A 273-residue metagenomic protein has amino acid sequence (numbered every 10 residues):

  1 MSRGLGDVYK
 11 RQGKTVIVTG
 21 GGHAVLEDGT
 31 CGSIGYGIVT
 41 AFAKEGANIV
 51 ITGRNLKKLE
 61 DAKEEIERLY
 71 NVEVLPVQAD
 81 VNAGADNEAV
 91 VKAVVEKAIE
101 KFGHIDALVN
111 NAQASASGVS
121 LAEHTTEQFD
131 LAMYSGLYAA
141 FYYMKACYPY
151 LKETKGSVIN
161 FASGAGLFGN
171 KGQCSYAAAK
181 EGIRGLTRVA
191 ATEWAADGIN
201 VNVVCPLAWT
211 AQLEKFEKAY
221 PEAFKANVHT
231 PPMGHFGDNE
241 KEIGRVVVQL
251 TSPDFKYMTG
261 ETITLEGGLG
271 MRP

Functional and structural regions predicted by a protein language model:
M1-Y9: Single conserved hydrophobic/aromatic residue that forms the stacking wall/gate of nucleotide- or nucleobase-binding
R11-V50: Canonical Rossmann dinucleotide-binding motif of NAD(H)/NADP(H)-dependent dehydrogenases/reductases, specifically
E27, G118, F168, H229-T230 (+2 more regions): Short C-terminal tail/terminal secondary-structure segment of NAD(P)H-dependent dehydrogenase/reductase domains
V119-L121, T125-D130, F224-N227: Substrate-binding pocket helix/loop in short-chain dehydrogenase/reductase
M144, A179, T187: Active-site helix of classical SDR
S163: Residue(s) in the substrate-gating loop at a strand-loop-helix junction that position the organic substrate next
A195, N200, M258-G260: Short, small/polar-rich loop/turn modules that mediate ligand/substrate recognition or access, typified
